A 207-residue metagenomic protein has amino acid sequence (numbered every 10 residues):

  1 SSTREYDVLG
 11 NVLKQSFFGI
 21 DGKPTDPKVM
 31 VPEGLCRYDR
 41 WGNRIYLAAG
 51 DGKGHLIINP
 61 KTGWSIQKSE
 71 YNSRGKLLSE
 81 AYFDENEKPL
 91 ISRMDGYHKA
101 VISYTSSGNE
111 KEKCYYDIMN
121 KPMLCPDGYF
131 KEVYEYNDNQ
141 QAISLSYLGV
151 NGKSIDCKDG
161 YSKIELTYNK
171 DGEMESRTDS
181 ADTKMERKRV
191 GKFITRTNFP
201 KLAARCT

Functional and structural regions predicted by a protein language model:
S1-T207: Buried hydrophobic residues that stabilize the cores of well-folded domains
